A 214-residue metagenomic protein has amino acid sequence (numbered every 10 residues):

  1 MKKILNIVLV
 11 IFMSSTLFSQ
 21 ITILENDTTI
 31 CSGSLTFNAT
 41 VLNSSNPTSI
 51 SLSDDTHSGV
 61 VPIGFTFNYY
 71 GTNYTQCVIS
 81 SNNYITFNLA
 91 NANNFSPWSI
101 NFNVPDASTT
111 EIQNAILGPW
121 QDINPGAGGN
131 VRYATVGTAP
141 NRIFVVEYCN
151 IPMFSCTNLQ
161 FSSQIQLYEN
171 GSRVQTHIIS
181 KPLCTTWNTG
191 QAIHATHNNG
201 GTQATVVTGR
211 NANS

Functional and structural regions predicted by a protein language model:
M1-C31: Bacterial Sec-dependent N-terminal signal peptides
S19-S214: Extracytoplasmic Ser/Thr/Pro-rich, glycosylation-prone low-complexity segments
